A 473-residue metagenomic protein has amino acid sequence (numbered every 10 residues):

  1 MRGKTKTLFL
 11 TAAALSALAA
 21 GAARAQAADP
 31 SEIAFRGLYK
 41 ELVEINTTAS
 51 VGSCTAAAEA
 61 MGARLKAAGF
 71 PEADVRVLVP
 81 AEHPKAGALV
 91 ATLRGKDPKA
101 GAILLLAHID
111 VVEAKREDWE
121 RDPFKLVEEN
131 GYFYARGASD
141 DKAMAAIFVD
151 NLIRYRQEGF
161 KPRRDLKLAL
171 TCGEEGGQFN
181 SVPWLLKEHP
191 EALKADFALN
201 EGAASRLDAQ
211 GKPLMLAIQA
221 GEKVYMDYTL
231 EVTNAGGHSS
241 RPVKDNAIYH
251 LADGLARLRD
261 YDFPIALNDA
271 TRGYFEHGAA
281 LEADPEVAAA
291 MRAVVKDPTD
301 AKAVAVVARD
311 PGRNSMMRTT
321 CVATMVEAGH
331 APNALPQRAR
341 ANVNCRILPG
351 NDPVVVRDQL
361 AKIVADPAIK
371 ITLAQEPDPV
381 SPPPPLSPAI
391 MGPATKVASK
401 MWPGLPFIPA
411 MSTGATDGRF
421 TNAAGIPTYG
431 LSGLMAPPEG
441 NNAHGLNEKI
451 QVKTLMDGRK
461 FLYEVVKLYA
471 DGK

Functional and structural regions predicted by a protein language model:
M1-T11: Bacterial N-terminal signal peptides that target proteins for export
F9-A19: Bacterial N-terminal signal peptides
Q26, A204-L214, I218-D457, Y469-K473: Metal-dependent amide/peptide-bond hydrolase catalytic core, centered on the "pita-bread" metallohydrolase fold
Q26-R136, Y155-R164, V343: Acidic/His- and Gly-rich active-site-bordering loop/insert found across diverse amide/peptide-bond hydrolases
A28-R36, T47-A58, P84, A138-D141 (+7 more regions): Solvent-exposed, acidic/flexible segments
K40-T47, G62-P71, D150-Q157, P190-E191 (+7 more regions): Sec-exported extracytoplasmic/periplasmic mature domains
T47-S50, E82-P84, K96-P98, I109-E113 (+5 more regions): Solvent-exposed loop/turn segments at secondary-structure junctions within structured extracellular/periplasmic domains
Y132-F133, S139-A217: Acidic/histidine-rich catalytic neighborhood of metal-dependent amide-processing enzymes
